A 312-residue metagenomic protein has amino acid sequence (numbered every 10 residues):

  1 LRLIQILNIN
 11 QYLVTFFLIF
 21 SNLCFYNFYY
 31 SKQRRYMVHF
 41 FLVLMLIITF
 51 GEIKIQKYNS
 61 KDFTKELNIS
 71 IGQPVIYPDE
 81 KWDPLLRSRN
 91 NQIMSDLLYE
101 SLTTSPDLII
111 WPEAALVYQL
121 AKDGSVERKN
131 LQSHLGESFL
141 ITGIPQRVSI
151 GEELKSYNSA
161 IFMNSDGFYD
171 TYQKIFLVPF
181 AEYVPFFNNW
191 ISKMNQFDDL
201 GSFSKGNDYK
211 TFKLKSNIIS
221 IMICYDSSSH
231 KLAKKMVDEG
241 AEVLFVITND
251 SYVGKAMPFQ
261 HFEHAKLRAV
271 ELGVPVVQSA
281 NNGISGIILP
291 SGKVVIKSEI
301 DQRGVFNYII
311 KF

Functional and structural regions predicted by a protein language model:
L1-F312: Enzyme catalytic cores with a strong preference for nitrogen-chemistry domains
